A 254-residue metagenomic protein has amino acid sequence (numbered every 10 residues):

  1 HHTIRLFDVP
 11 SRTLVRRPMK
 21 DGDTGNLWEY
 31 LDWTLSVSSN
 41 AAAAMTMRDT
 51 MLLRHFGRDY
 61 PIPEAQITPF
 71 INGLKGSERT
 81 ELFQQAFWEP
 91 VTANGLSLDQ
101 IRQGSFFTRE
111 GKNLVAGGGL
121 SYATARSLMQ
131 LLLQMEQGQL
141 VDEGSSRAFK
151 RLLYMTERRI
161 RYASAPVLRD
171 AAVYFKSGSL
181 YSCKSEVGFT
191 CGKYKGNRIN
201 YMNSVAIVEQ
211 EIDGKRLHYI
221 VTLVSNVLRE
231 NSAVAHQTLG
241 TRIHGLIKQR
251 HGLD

Functional and structural regions predicted by a protein language model:
H1-M129, Q134: Active-site-adjacent helix/loop patches that line small-molecule binding or acyl-intermediate pockets
K75, F106-D254: Structured C-terminal helix/loop/strand segments within mature extracytoplasmic catalytic/sensor domains
